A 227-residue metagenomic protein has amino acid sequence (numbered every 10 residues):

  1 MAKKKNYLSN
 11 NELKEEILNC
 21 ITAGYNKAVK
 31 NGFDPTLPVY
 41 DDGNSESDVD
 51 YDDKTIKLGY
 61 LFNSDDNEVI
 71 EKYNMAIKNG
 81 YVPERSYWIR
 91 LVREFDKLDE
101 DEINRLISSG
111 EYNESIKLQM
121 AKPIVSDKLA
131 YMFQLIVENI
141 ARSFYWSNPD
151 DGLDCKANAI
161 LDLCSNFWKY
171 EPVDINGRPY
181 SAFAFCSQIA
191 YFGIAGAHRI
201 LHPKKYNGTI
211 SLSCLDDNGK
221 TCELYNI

Functional and structural regions predicted by a protein language model:
M1-D154: Extreme N-terminal regulatory/targeting segments of RNA polymerase sigma factors
A28, A76, D217-I227: Amphipathic alpha-helical segment used for protein-protein interaction
S109-M120, P172-S181, D217-K220: Intrinsically disordered, low-complexity coil segments
F133, V137, C155-F167, C186: Short, small-hydrophobic-rich alpha-helical interface motif
S143-D151, L163-I189, H198-Y206: Short alpha-helix-to-loop micro-motif enriched in aromatics/charged/Gly
Y170, L212, I227: Short clusters of hydrophobic/aromatic residues that line enzyme substrate/ligand-binding pockets
Y191-A195, G219-T221: Short, charged/polar surface micro-motifs in flexible loops or helix N-caps
I200-L224: Short, basic/polar amphipathic helix motif occurring as a linker/hinge flanking DNA-binding modules in transcription
